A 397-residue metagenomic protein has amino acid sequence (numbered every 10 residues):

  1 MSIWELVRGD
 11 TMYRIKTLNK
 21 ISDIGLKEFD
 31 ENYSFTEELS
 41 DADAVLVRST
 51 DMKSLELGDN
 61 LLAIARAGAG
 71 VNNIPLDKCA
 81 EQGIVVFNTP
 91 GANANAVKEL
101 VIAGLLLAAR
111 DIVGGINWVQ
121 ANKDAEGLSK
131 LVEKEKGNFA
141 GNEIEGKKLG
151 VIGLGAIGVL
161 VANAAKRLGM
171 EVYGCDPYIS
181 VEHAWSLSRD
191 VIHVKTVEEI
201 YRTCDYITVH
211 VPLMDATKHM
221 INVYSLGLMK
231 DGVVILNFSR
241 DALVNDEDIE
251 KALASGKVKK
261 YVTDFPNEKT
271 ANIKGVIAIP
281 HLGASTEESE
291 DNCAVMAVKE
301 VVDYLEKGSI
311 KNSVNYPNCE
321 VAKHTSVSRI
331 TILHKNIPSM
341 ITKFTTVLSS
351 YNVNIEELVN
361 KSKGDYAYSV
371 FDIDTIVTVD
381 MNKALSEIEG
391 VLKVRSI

Functional and structural regions predicted by a protein language model:
V7-T89, N222-L228, V234, N245 (+4 more regions): An N-terminal-biased, well-structured beta-alpha scaffold segment characteristic of Rossmann-like dinucleotide-binding
R8-G9, K53-L55, P177-K269, S285: Rossmann-like adenosine-cofactor binding region
P90-K148, N312-V314: Phosphate-binding beta-alpha-beta segment of Rossmann-like dinucleotide-binding domains, i.e., the NAD(P)
K98-N117, N163-M170, M296-S309, T345-S349: Oxidoreductase and adenylate-handling cofactor-binding alpha/beta cores
L154-G155: Glycine-rich Rossmann-fold phosphate-binding loop(s) that bind the pyrophosphate of adenine dinucleotide cofactors
G158-V159: N-terminal Rossmann-fold NAD(P) dinucleotide-binding loop
D231-H324, L333-K335, Y368-D372, I397: Rossmann-like dinucleotide-binding domain for NAD(H)/NADP(H)
N315-I397: A conserved regulatory-domain signal marking ACT and ACT-like small-molecule sensing domains and adjacent regulatory
